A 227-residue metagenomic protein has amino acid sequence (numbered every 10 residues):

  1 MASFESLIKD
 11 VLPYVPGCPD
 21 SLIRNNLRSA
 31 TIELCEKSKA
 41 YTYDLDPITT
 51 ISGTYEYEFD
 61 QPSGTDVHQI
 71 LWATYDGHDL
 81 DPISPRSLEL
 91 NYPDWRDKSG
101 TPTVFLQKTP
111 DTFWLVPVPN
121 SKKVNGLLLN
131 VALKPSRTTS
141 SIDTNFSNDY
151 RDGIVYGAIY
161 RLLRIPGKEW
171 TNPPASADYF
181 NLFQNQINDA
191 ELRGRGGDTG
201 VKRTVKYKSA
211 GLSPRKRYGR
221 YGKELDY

Functional and structural regions predicted by a protein language model:
M1-Y227: Glycine-enriched, solvent-exposed interface loops adjoining structured elements
